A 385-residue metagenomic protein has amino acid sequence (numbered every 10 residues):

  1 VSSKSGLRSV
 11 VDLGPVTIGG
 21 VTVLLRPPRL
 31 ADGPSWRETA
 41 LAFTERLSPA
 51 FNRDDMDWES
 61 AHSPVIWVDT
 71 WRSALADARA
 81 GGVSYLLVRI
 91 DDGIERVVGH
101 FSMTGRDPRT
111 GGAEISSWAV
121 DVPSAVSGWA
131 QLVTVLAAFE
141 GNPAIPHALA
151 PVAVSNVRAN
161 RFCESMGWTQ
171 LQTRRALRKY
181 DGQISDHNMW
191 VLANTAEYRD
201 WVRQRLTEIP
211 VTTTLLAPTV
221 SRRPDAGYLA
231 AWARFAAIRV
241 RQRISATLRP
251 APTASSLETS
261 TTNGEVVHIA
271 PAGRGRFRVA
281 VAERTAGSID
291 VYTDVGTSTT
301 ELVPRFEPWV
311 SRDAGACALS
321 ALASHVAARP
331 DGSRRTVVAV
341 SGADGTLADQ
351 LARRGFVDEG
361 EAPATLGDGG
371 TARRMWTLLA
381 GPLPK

Functional and structural regions predicted by a protein language model:
V1-P123, A137, G141-H147, K179-R312 (+4 more regions): GNAT-family acyltransferases
D107, P123-A130, S155: Short, well-structured alpha-helical patches and their helix-loop capping segments that border functional surfaces
V126-Q131, R312-L319: Glycine-rich acyl-CoA binding loop
T134: Alpha/beta-hydrolase active-site loop
A150: Rossmann-fold NAD(P)H-dependent dehydrogenase/reductase core
V154-Q172, G342-G360: Conserved active-site alpha-helix within GNAT-family acetyltransferase domains
R175-A176: Short, Lys/Arg-enriched C-terminal cap helix and immediately downstream tail that follows
